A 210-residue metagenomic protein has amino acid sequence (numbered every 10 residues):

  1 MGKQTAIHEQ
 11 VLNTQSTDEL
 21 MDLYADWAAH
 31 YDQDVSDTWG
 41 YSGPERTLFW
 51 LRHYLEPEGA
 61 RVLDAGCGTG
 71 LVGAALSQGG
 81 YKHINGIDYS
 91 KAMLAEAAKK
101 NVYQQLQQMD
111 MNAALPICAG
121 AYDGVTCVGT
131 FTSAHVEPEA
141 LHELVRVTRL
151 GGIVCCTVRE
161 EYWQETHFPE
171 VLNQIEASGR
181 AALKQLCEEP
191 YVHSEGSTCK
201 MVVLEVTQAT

Functional and structural regions predicted by a protein language model:
M1-D18: N-terminal auxiliary segments of SAM/dcSAM-dependent transferases
G40-E58: Conserved alpha-helix/loop element of class I SAM-dependent methyltransferases that forms part of the SAM/SAH-binding
L63-L115: Class I SAM-dependent methyltransferase SAM/SAH-binding core
L115-V125: A short acidic, Gly/Pro-enriched loop at the edge of an enzyme's catalytic core that lines a small-molecule cofactor
E139-L150: A short glycine-rich, Lys/Arg-flanked "PGG" loop and its adjoining helix->strand segment in the class I
G151-R159: Conserved beta-strand signature within the Rossmann-like core of class I S-adenosyl-L-methionine
T166-C187: Conserved Class I S-adenosyl-L-methionine
S194-T210: Core SAM-dependent methyltransferase catalytic element
